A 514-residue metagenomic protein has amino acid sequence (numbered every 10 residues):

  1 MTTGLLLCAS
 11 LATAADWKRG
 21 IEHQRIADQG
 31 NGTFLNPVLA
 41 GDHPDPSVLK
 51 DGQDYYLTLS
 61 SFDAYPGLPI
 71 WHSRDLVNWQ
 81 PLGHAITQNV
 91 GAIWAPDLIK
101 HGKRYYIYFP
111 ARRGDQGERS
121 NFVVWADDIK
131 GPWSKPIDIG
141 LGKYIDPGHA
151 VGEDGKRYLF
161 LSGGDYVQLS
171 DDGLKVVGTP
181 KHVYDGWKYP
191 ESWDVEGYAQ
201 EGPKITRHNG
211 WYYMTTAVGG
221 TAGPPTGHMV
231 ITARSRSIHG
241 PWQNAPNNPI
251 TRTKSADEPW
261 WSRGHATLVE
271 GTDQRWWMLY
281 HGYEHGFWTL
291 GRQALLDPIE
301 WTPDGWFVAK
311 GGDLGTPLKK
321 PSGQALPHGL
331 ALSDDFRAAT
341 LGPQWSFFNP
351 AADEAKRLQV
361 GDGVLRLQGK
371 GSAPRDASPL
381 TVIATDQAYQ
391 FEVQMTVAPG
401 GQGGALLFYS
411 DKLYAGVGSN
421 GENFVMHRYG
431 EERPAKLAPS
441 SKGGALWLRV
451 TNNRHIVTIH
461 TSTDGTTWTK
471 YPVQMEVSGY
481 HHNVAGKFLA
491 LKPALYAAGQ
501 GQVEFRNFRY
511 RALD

Functional and structural regions predicted by a protein language model:
T2-S10: Bacterial N-terminal signal peptides
T13-D514: Carbohydrate-active catalytic/glycan-binding domains of CAZyme proteins, especially the secreted or lumenal ectodomains
